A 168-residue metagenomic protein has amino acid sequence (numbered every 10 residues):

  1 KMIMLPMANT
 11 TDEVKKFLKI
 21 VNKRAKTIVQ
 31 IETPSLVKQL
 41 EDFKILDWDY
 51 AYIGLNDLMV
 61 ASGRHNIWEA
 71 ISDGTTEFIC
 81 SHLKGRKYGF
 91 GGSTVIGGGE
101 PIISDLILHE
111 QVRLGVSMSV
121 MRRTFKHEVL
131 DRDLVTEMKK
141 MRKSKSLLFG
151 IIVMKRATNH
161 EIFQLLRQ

Functional and structural regions predicted by a protein language model:
K1, E13, P34-D47, T94-S117: Catalytic cores of alpha/beta
L5-A25, S35-E41, V60-C80, E100 (+1 more regions): Active-site-adjacent beta->alpha loops and helix N-cap segments on the catalytic face of soluble alpha/beta enzymes
P6, D49-D57, M121: Non-cysteine beta-strand/loop elements that form the S-adenosyl-L-methionine
F17, G63-D73, E110-V112, F125-Q168: C-terminal helical cap(s) of enzyme catalytic domains, especially alpha/beta-barrels
L18-N22, D42-D47, S81-G85, Q111-R113: Acidic (Asp/Glu)-rich catalytic clusters
V21-E32, H82-G97: Short beta-strand/loop segments at the ligand-binding rim of alpha/beta enzyme cores
D57-V60, V95: A short, flexible beta-alpha/helix-coil linker loop
G89-G91, M118-R123: Conserved active-site loop/cleft motifs that coordinate metal ions or position small ligands
